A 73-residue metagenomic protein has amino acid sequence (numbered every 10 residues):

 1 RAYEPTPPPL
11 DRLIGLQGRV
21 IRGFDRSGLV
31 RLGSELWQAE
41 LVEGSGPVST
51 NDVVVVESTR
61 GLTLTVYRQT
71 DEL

Functional and structural regions predicted by a protein language model:
R1-R12: Hydrophobic, low-charge alpha-helical segments
L10-D11, R22, G46: Residue "hotspots" at secondary-structure boundaries inside conserved domains
I14, I21-F24, S58-R60, T70: A generic structural motif
R19-I21, V42, V55-E57, Y67: Conserved positions in beta-strands of structured domains
D25-V30, L62-T65: Short aromatic-glycine-enriched beta-strand elements
L36-P47: Beta-strand/loop nucleic-acid-binding surfaces
V66-L73: Short, compositionally biased
